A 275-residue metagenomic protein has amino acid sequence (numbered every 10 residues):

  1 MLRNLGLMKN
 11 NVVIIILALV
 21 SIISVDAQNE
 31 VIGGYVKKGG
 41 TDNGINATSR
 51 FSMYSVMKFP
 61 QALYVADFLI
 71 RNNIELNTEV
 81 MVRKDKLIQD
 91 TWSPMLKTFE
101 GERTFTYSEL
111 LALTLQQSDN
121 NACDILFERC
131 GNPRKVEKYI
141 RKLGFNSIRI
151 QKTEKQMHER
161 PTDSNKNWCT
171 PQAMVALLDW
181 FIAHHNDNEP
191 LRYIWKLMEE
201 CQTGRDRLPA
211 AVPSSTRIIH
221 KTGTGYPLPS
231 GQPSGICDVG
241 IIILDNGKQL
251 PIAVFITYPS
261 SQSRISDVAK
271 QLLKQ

Functional and structural regions predicted by a protein language model:
M1-V12: Positively charged n-region of N-terminal signal peptides that target proteins for export
I14-I22: Bacterial N-terminal signal peptides
I23-A27: Sec/Tat signal peptide C-region and signal peptidase I cleavage site
Q28-V31, K38, D42-N43, E128-R129 (+4 more regions): Structured C-terminal helix/loop/strand segments within mature extracytoplasmic catalytic/sensor domains
F51-V80, T114, I252: Active-site SXXK
D67-L87, P133, D187-L191: Short, well-structured active-site flanking segments
L87-I125: Conserved catalytic neighborhood of penicillin-recognizing serine enzymes
D124-H185: Mid-domain, small-residue-enriched loop/turn segments at the edges of structured enzyme/sensor domains
